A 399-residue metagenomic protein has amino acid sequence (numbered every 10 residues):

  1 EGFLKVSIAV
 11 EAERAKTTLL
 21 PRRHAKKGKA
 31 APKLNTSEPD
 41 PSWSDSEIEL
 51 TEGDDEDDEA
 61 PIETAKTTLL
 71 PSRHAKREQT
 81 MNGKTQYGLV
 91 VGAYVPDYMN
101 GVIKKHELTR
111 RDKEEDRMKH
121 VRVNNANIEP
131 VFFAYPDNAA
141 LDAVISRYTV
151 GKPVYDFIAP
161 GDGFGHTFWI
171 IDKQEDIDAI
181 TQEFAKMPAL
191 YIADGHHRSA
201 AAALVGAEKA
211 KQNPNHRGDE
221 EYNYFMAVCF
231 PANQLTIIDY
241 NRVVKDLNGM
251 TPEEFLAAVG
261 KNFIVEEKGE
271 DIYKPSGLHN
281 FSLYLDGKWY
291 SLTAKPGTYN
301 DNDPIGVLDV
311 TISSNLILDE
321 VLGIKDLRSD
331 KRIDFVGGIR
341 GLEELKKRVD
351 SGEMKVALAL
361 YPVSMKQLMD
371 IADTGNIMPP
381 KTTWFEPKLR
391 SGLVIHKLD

Functional and structural regions predicted by a protein language model:
E1-E11, E59, P71-D399: Surface-exposed, charge/polar-rich loops and edge strands
R14, L34, P39, L50: Cationic, low-complexity basic patches in intrinsically disordered or flexible, solvent-exposed regions
A15-T18, A65-T68: Intrinsic low-complexity tandem-repeat regions in disordered proteins
D40, D54-D58, E63: Asp/Glu-rich intrinsically disordered low-complexity tracts
